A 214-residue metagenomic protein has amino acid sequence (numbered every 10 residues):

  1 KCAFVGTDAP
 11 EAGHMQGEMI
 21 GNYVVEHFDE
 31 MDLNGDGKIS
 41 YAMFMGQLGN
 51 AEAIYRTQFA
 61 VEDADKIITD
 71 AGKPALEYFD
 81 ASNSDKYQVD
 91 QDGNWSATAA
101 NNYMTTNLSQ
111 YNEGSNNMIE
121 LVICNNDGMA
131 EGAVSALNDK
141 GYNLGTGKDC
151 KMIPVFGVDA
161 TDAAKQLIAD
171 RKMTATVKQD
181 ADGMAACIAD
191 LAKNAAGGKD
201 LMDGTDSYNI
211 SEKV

Functional and structural regions predicted by a protein language model:
A3-G6, S40-M45, E120-C124, P154-V158 (+1 more regions): Structural recognition of the beta-strand scaffold that forms the well-ordered cores of secreted hydrolase catalytic
V5-D36, Y55, A97-M104, A160-A164 (+1 more regions): Hydrophobic alpha-helical segments within soluble ligand-binding/sensing domains
G6-T7, A42-E52, V89-N94: Short beta-strand->loop
A12-Q16, A51-N83, A99, Y103 (+1 more regions): Short, solvent-exposed amphipathic alpha-helices that sit in or adjacent to ligand/effector-binding or catalytic
D32-G35, D65-D90, N143-K151, K199-V214: Surface-exposed intrinsically disordered loops and tails
G37-I39, F44-L48, E52, A64 (+2 more regions): Hinge/cleft segment of the Venus flytrap/periplasmic-binding protein
A60, S82-K165: Hydrophobic alpha-helical
L121-L137, A169, Q179-D200: Extracellular/periplasmic ligand-binding modules, especially the Venus flytrap/periplasmic-binding
